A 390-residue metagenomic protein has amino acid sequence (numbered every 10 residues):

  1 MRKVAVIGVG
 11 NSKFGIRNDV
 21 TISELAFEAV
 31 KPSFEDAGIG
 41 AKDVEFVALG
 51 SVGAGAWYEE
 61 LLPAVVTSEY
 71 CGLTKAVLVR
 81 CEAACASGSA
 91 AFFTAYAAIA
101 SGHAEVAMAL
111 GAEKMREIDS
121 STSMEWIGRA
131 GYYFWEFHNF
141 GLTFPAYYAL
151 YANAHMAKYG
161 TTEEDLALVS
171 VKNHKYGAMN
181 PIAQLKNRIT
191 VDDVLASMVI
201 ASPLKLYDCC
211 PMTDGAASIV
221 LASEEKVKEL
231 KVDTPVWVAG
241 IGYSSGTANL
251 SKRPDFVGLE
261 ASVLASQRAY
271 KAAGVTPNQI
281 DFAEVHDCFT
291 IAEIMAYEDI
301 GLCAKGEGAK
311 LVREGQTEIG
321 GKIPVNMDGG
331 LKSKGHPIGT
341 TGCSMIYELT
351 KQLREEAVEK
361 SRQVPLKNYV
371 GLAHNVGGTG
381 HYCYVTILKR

Functional and structural regions predicted by a protein language model:
M1-A86, H155-T162, Q184-T190, P203 (+3 more regions): Conserved active-site "lid/cap" helical segment
M1-S23, W135, A167-L168, V199-L264 (+8 more regions): Condensing-enzyme catalytic core mediating Claisen C-C bond formation in acyl metabolism
V6, A41-S51, V77-A83, A107-A112 (+6 more regions): Beta-strand segments within the central parallel beta-sheet cores of soluble alpha/beta enzyme folds
I7, S33, V44-V47, G88 (+6 more regions): Buried hydrophobic positions in well-ordered alpha/beta secondary-structure cores of metabolic enzymes
V20-F27, W57-L61, S89, L142-A149 (+8 more regions): Electropositive phosphate-/nucleotide-binding environments in soluble metabolic enzymes
A54-L62, L250-D255, D287-K310, P337-G339 (+1 more regions): Short glycine/threonine-rich loop-to-helix capping motif typified by GTGT followed within a few residues by an Asp-Pro
A54-V106, K114-Y147, L185-P211, S244-G246 (+2 more regions): Conserved catalytic cysteine-centered active-site region of acyl-thioester-dependent Claisen-condensing enzymes
E82-E113, A146-M179, I219-E225, H336-A357: Active-site-proximal alpha-helical scaffold in enzymes
